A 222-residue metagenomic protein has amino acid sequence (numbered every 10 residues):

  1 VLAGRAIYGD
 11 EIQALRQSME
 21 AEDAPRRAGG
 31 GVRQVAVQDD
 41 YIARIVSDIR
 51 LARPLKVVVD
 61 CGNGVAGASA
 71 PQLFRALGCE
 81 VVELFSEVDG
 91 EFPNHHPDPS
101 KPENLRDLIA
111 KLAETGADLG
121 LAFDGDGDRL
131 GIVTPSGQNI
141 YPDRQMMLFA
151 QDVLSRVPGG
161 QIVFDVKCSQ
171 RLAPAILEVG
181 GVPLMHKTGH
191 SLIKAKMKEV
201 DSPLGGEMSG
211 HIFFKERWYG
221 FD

Functional and structural regions predicted by a protein language model:
V1, D60, A122-D124, D165: Short beta-strand segments
V1-A3, S69-P71, G125-M146, L172-A173: Short Gly/Thr/Asp-enriched flexible loops that form oxyanion-binding sites at enzyme active sites
V1-T115: Gly/Ser/Thr-enriched, mixed-charge loops and adjacent short helices that form phosphate/oxyanion-binding elements
I12-A43, S47, P135-M208, I212-F213: Proline/glycine-rich low-complexity loops and linkers
V58, D118-A122, P203-G205: Short glycine-aspartate micro-motif
N63, G127-R129, C168, G210: Short, glycine/acidic-enriched loop or turn micro-motifs at the edges of active sites
S209-G210, E216-D222: Non-catalytic, conserved peripheral segments adjacent to functional cores
